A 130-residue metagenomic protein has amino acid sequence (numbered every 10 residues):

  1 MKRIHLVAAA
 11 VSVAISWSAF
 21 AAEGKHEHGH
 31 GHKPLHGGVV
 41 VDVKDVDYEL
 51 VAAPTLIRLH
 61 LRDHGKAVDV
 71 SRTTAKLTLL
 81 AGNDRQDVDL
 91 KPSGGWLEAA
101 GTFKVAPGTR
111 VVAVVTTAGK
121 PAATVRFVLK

Functional and structural regions predicted by a protein language model:
K2-H5, S16-K130: Intrinsically disordered, low-complexity terminal tails/loops enriched in metal-binding residues
A9-I15: Hydrophobic helical h-region of N-terminal Sec-dependent signal peptides in bacterial secretory/periplasmic proteins
